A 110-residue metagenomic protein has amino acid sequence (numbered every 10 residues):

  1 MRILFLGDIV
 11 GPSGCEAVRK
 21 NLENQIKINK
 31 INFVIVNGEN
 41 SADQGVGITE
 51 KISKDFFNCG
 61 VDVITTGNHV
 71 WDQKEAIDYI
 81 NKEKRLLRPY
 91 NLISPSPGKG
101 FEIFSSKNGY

Functional and structural regions predicted by a protein language model:
M1-Y110: Acidic, metal/ion-coordinating pockets
